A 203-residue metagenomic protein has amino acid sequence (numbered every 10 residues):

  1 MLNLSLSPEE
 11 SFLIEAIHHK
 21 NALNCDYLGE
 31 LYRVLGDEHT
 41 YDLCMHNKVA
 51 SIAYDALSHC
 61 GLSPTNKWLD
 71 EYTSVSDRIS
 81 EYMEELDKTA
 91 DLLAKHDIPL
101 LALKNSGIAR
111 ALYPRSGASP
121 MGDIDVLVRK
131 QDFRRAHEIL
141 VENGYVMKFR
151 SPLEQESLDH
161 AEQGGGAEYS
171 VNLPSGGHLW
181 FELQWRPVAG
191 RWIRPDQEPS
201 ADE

Functional and structural regions predicted by a protein language model:
M1-G122, V128-E203: Conserved NTP-donor binding/palm subdomain of two-metal-ion nucleotidyltransferases/polymerases, i.e., the charged
